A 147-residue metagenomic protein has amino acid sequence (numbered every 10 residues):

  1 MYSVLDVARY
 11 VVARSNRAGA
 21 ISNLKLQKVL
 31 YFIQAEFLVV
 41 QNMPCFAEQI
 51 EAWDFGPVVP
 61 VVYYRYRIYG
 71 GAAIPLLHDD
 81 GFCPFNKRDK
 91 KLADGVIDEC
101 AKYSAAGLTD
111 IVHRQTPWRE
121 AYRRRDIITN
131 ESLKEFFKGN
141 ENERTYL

Functional and structural regions predicted by a protein language model:
M1-L147: Domain-edge interaction signal
